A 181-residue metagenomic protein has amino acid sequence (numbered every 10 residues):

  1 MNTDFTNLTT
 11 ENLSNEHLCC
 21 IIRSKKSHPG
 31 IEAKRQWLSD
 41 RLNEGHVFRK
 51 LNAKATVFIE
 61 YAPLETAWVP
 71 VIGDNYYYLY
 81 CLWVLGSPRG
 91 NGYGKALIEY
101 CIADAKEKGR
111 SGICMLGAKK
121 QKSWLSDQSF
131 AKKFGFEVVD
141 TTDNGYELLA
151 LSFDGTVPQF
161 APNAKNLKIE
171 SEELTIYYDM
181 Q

Functional and structural regions predicted by a protein language model:
M1-N52, E170-M180: Short amphipathic alpha-helix that is part of the acyltransferase structural core
K54-T66, Y78, W83: Conserved beta-strand in the GNAT
T66-L79, R89: A conserved beta-turn-beta hairpin within the catalytic core of GNAT-like acetyltransferases that forms part
V84, G90-A105: Conserved acetyl-CoA-binding loop-helix of GNAT-fold acetyltransferases
A105-K120: Conserved GNAT acetyl-CoA-binding A-motif
L116-G117, G135-L149: Conserved catalytic-core motifs of GNAT/GCN5-like acyltransferases
D127-A131: Conserved active-site tyrosine of GNAT-family acetyltransferases
D143-E170: C-terminal "cap" of GNAT-fold acetyltransferases
